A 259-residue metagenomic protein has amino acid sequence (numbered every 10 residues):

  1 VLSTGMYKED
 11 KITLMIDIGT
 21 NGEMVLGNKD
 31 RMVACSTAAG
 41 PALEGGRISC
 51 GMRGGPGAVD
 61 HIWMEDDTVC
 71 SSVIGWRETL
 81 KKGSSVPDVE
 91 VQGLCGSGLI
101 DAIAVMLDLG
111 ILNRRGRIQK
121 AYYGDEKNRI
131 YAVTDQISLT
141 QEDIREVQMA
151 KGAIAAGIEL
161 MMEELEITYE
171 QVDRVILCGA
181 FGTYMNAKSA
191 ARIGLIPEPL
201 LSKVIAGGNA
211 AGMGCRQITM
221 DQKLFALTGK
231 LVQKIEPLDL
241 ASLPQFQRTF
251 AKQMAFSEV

Functional and structural regions predicted by a protein language model:
L2-E90, S97, N186-G208: Glycine-rich phosphate-binding loop of actin/hexokinase-like ATP-binding domains
Y7, Q217-V259: Acidic, glycine/GT-rich loop-and beta-edge segments that sit at the periphery of enzyme/chaperone cores
K8-T13, L165, Y169-E170, G212 (+1 more regions): Non-transmembrane, aqueous-exposed alpha-helical and coiled segments at domain scale
I18-T20, Q119-K127, Q171-F181, L231-L243: A glycine-rich phosphate-binding loop feature that marks nucleotide/adenosyl-phosphate handling sites
I100-A150: Gly/charged contiguous loops adjacent to phosphate- or pyrophosphate-bearing nucleotide/cofactor binding elements
Q141-A150, G194-Q217: Glycine-rich and small/hydrophobic secondary-structure elements
Q148-E170: Phosphate/ATP-binding catalytic cores across multiple sugar-kinase/actin-like superfamilies, primarily ASKHA
I167-E170, G179-P199, L240-T249: Short glycine/threonine-rich loop-to-helix capping motif typified by GTGT followed within a few residues by an Asp-Pro
